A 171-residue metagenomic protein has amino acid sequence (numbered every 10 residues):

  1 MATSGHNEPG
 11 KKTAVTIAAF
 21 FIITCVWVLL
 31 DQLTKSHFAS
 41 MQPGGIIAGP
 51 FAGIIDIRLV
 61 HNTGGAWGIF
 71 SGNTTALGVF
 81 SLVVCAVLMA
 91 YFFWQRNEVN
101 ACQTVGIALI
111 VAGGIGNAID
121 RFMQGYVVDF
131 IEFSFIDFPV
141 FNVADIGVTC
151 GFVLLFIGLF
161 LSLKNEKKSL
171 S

Functional and structural regions predicted by a protein language model:
M1-S171: Alpha-helical transmembrane bundles and membrane-interface segments of multipass inner-membrane proteins
